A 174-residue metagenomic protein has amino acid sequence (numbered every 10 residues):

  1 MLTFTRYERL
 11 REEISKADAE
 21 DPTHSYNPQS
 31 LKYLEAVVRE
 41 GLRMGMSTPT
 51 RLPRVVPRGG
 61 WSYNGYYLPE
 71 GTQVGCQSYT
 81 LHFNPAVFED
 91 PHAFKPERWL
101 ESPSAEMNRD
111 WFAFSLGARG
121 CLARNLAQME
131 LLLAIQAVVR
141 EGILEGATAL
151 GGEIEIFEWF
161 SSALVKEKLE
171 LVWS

Functional and structural regions predicted by a protein language model:
L2-T48, N64, P69-T72, E89 (+2 more regions): Cytochrome P450 I-helix active-site segment
R6, L100, M107, N125-V165: Cytochrome P450 heme-binding "Cys pocket" and the immediately downstream C-terminal segment
L10, G41, L68-V74, F94 (+3 more regions): Structural signal for hydrophobic/aromatic residues that build the beta-strand cores of folded beta-sheet domains
V38, C76-Y79, F83, E106 (+1 more regions): Eukaryotic, compositionally biased intrinsically disordered regions
L52-R58: Short, structured beta-strand/loop micro-motifs enriched in basic residues and often containing a Trp
C76-P103: Conserved cytochrome P450 K-helix/beta-meander segment immediately N-terminal to the heme-binding cysteine loop
